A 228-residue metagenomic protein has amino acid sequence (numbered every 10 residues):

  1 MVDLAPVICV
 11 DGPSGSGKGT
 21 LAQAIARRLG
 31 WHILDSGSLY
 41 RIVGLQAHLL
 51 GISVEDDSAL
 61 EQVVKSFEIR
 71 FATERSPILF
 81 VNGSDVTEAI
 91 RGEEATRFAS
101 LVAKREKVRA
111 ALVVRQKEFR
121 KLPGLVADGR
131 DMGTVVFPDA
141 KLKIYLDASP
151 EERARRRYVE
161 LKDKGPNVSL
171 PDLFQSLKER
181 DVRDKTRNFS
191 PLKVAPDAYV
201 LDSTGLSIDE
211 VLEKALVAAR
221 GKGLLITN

Functional and structural regions predicted by a protein language model:
I8-V10: Hydrophobic anchor at the beta1->P-loop junction of P-loop NTPases
P13: P-loop (Walker A) phosphate-binding loop of NTP-binding proteins
K18: Conserved lysine of the Walker
L21: Hydrophobic positions on the alpha1 helix immediately C-terminal to the Walker A/P-loop
R27-R91: N-terminal phosphate/diphosphate-binding loop that engages ATP/GTP or pyrophosphate donors across diverse enzyme folds
G37, G83, L112, V126 (+1 more regions): Residue-level signal for inorganic ion chemistry
F71-A72, Q116-P123, R130-V135, D139 (+1 more regions): Small-molecule kinase domains that catalyze NTP-dependent phosphoryl transfer to phosphate-bearing small molecules
T87-P166: ATP-dependent NMP and nucleoside kinases share a basic, alpha-helical "lid"
